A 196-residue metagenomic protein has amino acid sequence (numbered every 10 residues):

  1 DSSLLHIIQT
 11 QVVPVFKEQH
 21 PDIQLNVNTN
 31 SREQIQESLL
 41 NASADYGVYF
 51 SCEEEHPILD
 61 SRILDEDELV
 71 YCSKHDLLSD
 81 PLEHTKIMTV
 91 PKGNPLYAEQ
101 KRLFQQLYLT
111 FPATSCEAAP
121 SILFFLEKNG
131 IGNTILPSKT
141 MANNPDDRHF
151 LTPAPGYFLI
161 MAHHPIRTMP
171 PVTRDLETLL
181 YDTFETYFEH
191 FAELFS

Functional and structural regions predicted by a protein language model:
D1-H6, C52-E53, E68-L69, K74-L78 (+4 more regions): Short coil/turn segments
D1-Q19, Q24-N26, E33, E99: N-terminal winged-helix
L5, V13, L78, L123 (+1 more regions): A generic structural signal for short hydrophobic patches within well-formed alpha-helices
I7-Q19, L103, D175-H190: Generic non-transmembrane alpha-helical segments
Q11-V15, E33-L69, S73, D147-F150: Short beta-strand-centered segments that line the small-molecule binding cleft or hinge of alpha/beta clamshell
S31-I35, L40, P95-A154: Hydrophobic hinge/microswitch elements
H56-R62, E66-D67, F125-L176: Beta-alpha-beta core module
T85-Y108, P170-T173, E177, Y187-L194: Secondary-structure junction motif
